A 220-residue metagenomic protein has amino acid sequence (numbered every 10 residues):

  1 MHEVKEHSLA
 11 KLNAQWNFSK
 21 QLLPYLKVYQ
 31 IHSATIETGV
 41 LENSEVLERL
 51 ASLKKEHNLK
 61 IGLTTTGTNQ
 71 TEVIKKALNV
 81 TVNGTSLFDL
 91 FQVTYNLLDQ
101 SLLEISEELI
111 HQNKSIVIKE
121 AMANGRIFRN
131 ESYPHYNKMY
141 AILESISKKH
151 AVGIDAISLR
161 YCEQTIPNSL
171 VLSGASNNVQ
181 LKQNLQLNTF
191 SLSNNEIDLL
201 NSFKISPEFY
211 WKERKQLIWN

Functional and structural regions predicted by a protein language model:
M1-A10, T38: Active-site mouth loops of central-metabolism enzymes
K11-Q30, L53: CE4/NodB-like, metal-dependent polysaccharide N-deacetylase domain that modifies extracellular/periplasmic N-acetylated
N17, S33-N220: Beta/alpha (TIM)-barrel catalytic core signal, keyed to glycine-rich beta->alpha loops juxtaposed to Asp/Glu that bind
